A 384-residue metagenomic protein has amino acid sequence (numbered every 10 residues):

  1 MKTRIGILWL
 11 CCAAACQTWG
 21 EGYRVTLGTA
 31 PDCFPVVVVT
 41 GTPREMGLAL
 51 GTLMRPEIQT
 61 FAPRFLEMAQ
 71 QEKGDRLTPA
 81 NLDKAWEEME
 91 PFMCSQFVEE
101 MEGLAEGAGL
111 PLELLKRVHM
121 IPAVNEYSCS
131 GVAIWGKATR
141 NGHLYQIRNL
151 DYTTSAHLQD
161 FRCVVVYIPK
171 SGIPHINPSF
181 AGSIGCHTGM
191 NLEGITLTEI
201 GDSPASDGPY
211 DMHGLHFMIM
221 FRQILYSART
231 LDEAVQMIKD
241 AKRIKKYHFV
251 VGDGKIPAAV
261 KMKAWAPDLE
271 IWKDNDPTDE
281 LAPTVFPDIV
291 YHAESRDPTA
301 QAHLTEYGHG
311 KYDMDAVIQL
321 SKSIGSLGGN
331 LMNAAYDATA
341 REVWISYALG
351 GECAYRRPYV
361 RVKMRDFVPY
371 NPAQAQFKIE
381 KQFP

Functional and structural regions predicted by a protein language model:
M1-I7: Bacterial N-terminal signal peptides that target proteins for export
I7-W9, T153: Intrinsically disordered, low-complexity segments enriched in polar/charged small residues
W9-T18: Hydrophobic h-region of N-terminal signal peptides that target proteins for export in Gram-negative bacteria
W19-A105, K137-Y145, N149-P384: C-terminal, well-structured catalytic/ligand-binding subdomain of enzymes
L104-R148: Gly/Pro-rich turn-and-neighbor structural signature
